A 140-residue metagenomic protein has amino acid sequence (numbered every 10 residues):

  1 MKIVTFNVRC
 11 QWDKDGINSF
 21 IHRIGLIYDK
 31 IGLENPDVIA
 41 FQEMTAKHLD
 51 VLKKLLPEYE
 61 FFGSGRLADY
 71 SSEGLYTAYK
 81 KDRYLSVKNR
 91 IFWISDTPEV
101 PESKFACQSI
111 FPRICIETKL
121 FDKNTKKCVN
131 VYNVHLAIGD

Functional and structural regions predicted by a protein language model:
M1, D29, T125-K126: Generic cytosolic/nucleocytoplasmic N-terminal low-complexity/intrinsically disordered segments
M1-N18, L49, L55-F62: Internal alpha/beta domain cores that form substrate/cofactor-binding pockets in large enzymes and binding proteins
T5-R23, S95-I110, A137-D140: Acidic/histidine-rich helix-loop elements that form or flank divalent-metal/phosphate-binding sites at the catalytic
F20-G32: Short catalytic helix/loop segments, enriched in acidic residues and glycine and frequently bearing histidine
V38-C128, Y132, L136: Structured beta-strand-rich core segments of catalytic domains in phosphoester-bond hydrolases
